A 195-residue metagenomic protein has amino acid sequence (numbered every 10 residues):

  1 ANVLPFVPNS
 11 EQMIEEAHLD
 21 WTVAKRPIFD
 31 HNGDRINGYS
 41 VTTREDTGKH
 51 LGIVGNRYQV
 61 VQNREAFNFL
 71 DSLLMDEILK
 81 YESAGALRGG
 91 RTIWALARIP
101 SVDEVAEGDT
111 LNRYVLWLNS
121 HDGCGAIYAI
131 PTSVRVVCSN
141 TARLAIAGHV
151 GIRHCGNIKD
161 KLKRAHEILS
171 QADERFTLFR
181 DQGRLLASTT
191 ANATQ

Functional and structural regions predicted by a protein language model:
A1-F69, I78: Feature for intrinsically disordered/low-complexity regulatory segments and propeptides
N68-Q195: Intrinsic disorder/low-complexity polar-acidic segments
